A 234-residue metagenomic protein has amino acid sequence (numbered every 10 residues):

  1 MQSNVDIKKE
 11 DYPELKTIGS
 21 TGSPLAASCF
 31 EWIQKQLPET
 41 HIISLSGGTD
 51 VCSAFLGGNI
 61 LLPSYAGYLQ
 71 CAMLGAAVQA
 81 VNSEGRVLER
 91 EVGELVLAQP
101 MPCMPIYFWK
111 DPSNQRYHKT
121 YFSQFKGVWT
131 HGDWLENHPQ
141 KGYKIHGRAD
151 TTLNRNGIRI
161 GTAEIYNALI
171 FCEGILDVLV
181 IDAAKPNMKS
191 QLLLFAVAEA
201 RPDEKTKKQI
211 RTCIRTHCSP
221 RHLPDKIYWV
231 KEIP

Functional and structural regions predicted by a protein language model:
Q2-S64, A77: Gly/Ser/Thr-rich phosphate-binding loop
L15, M73-A76, I175, P224: Core-facing hydrophobic residues within beta-strands of well-ordered domains
L62-Y68, K119-S123: Short, P/G- and charge-enriched loop/turn segments at secondary-structure junctions
L69-G75, W129: Short coil-to-beta-strand transition motifs
A77-P100, M104-K110, E136-Q140, P202-K207: Conserved beta-loop-beta connector loops within the AMP-binding
V96-T162, F171: Conserved ATP-binding/catalytic segment of the ANL
L169-V178: Short acidic amphipathic segments
L179-K185, L193-V197, I210-P234: Conserved C-terminal "lid"/linker of ANL adenylate-forming enzymes
